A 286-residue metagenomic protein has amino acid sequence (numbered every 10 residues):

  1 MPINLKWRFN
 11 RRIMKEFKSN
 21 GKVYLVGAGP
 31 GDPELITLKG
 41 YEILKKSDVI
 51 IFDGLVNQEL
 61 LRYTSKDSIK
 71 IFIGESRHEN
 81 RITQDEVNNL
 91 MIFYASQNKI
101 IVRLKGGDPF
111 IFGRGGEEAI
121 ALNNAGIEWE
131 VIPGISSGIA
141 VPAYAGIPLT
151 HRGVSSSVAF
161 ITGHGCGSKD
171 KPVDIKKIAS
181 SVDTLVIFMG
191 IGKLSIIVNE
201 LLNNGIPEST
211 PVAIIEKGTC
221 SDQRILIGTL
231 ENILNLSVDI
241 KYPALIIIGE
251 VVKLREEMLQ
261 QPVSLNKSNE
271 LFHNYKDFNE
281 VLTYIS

Functional and structural regions predicted by a protein language model:
P2-P33, L38-I135, N232, V238-D239: Class I S-adenosyl-L-methionine
W7, K15, N20-V23, Q97-I101 (+2 more regions): A contiguous loop/helix-start segment that scaffolds small-molecule binding in enzyme catalytic cores
I13, D108-S181, R224-I227: Class I SAM-dependent methyltransferase SAM-binding "motif I" and its flanking Rossmann-like core
L38, G54, R152-V154, S209 (+1 more regions): Non-catalytic, surface-exposed connector residues within folded enzymatic/regulatory domains
G40-Y41, H78, G115-E117, R152-V154 (+3 more regions): Short capping/connector residues at structural and topological boundaries
L60-L61, L122, V141, I197 (+1 more regions): Hydrophobic packing residues within well-ordered alpha-helices of enzyme cores
S68-E75, G126-E130, L149-S156, I206-I214: Short hydrophobic/aromatic-enriched beta-strand-loop microsegments
